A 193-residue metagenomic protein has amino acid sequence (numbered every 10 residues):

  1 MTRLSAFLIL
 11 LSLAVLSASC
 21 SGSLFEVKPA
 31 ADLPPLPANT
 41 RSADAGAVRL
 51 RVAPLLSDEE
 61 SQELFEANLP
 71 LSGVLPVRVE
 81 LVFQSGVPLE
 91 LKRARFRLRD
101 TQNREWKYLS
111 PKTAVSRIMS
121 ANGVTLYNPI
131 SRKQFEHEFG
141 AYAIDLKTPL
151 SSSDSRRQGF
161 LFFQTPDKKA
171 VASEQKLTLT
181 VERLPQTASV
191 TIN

Functional and structural regions predicted by a protein language model:
M1-I9: Bacterial N-terminal signal peptides that target proteins for export
L8-A18: Bacterial N-terminal signal peptides
C20-N193: Conserved functional micro-motifs across diverse proteins
